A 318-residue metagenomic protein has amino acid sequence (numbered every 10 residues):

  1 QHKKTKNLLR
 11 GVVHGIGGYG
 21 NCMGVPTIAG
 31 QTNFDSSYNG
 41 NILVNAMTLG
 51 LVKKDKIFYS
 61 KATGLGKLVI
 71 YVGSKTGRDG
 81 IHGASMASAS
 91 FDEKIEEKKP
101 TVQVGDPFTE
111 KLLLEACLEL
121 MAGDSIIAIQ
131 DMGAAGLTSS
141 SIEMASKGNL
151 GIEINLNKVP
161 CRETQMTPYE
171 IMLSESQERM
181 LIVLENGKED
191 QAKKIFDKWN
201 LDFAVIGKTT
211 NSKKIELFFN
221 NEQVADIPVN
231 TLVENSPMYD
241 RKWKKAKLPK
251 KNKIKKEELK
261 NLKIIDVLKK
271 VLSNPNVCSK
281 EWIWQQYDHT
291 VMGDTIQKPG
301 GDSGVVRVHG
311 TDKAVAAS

Functional and structural regions predicted by a protein language model:
Q1-S318: Glycine/proline-enriched, intrinsically flexible loops and inter-domain linkers
